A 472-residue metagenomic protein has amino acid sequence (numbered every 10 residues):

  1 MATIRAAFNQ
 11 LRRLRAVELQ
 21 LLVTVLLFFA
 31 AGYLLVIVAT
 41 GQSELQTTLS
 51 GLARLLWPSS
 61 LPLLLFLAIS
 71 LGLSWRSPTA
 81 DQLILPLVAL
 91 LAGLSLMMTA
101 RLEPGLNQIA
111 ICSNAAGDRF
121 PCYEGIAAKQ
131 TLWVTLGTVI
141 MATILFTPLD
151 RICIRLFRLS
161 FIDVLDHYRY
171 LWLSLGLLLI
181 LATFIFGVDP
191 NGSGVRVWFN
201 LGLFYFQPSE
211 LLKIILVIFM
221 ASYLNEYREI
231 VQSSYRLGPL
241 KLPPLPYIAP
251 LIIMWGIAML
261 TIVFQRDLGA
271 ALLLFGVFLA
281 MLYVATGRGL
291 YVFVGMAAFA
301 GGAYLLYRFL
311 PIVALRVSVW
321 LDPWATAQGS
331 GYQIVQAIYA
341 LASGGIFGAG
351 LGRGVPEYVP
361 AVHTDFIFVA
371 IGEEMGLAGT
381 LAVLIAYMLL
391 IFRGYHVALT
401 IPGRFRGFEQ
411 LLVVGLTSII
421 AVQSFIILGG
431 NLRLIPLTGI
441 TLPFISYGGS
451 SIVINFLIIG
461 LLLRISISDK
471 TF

Functional and structural regions predicted by a protein language model:
T3-Q265, L428-P443, Y447, S451-L457 (+1 more regions): Membrane-helix boundary/helix-loop-helix interface segments in multi-pass membrane proteins
P58, L83, L87-V88, Y205 (+8 more regions): Alpha-helical transmembrane segments of multi-pass membrane proteins, especially transporters and channels
L61-F66, L132-G137, E374-G394: Hydrophobic alpha-helical transmembrane segments
L67-A68, F219, Y304, R308-I312 (+2 more regions): Transmembrane alpha-helix boundary/anchor motif
G187-W198, G202-Y205, Y291-V383, R404-L412: Hydrophobic, glycine- and aromatic-enriched re-entrant/interface helices and adjoining loop segments
L245-R308, L321: Hydrophobic alpha-helical segments of polytopic membrane proteins
L272-Y291, V355-G379, G439-N455: Interfacial segments of multi-pass membrane proteins
V397-T438, I445: Loop-to-helix entry and N-terminal half of a specific, functionally important transmembrane alpha helix in multi-pass
